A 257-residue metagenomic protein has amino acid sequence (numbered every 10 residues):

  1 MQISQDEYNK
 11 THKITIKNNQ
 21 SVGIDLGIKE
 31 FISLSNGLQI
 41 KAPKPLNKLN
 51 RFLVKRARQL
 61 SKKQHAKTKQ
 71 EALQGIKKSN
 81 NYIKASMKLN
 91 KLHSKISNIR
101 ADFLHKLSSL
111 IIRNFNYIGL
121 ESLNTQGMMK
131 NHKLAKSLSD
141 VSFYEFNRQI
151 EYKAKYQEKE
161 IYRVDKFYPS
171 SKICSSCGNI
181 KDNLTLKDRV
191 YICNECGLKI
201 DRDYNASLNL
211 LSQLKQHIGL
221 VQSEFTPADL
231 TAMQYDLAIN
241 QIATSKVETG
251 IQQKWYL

Functional and structural regions predicted by a protein language model:
M1-N147, L220-L257: Substrate-contacting helices/loops that form the catalytic groove of nucleic-acid and nucleotide-polymer processing
S137, V141-L257: Positively charged, low-complexity nucleic-acid-binding target-recognition regions
